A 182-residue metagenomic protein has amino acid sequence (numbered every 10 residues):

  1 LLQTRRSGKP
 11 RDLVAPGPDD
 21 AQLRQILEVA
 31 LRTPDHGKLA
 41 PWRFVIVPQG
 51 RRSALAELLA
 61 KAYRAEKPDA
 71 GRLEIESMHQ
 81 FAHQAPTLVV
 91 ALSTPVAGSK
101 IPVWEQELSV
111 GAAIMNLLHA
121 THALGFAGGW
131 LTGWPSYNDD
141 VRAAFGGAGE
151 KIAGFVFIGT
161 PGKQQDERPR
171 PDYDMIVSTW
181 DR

Functional and structural regions predicted by a protein language model:
L1-Q84: N-terminal amphipathic, basic helical "cap/leader" segment at the start of enzyme domains
L1-T4, K151-R182: C-terminal helix-cap and adjacent tail motif
A30, V89, P95-A143: Small-aliphatic-rich amphipathic alpha-helix that forms the alpha element of a beta-alpha
L39-W42, A123, A153: Short secondary-structure junction motifs
F44-I46, V89, I176-T179: Generic preference for hydrophobic
G50, S93-P95, G162: Short, flexible active-site-adjacent loop segments at beta-strand->alpha-helix junctions, enriched in small/polar
Q84-A85, V89, F155-I158: C-terminal edge-of-domain segments
V141-A153: Short, electropositive alpha-helical surface patch
